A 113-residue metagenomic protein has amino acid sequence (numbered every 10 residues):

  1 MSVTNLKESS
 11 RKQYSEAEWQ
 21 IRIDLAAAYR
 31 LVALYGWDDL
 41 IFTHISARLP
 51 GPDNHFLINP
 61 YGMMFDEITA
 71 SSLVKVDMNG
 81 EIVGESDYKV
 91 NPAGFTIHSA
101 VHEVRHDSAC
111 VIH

Functional and structural regions predicted by a protein language model:
M1-S2, A47: Polar low-complexity intrinsically disordered regions
S2-E16: Generic N-terminal amphipathic, Lys/Arg-enriched alpha-helix
R22-I112: An anion-binding catalytic pocket shared by soluble metabolic enzymes
